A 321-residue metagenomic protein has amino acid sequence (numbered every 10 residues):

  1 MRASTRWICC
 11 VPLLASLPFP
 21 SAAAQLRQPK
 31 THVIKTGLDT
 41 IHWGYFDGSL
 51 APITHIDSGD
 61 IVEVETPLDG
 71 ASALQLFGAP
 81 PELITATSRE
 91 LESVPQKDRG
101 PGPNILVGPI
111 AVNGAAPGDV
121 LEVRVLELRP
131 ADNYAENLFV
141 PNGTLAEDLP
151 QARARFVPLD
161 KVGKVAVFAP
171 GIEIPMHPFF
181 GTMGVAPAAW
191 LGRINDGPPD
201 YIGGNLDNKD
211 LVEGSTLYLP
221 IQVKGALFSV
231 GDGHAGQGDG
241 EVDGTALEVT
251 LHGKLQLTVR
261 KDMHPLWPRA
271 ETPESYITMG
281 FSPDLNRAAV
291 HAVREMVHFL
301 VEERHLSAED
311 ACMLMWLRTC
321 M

Functional and structural regions predicted by a protein language model:
I8-P18: Bacterial N-terminal signal peptides
A22-A24: Boundary at the C-terminal end of the N-terminal hydrophobic targeting segment
L26-T31, K35-I41, S49-E63, L68 (+4 more regions): Alpha/propeptide regions of enzymes that mature by internal proteolysis
L26-W43, E82-P103, M183-G197: Short, basic/aromatic beta-hairpin or loop at an interaction surface
D69-E82, L128-L138, G225-A235: Short, Lys/Arg- and Gly-enriched loop/turn segments at beta-strand edges
D69-G70, L74-N113, V125: Extended, compositionally biased flexible segments
P101-I105, L126-V212: Intrinsically disordered, low-complexity linker/loop segments enriched in Gly/Pro and charged/polar residues
P178-N205, K209-N286, V297: Conserved mixed alpha/beta catalytic, RNA-binding, or beta-rich assembly cores of soluble enzyme, regulatory
